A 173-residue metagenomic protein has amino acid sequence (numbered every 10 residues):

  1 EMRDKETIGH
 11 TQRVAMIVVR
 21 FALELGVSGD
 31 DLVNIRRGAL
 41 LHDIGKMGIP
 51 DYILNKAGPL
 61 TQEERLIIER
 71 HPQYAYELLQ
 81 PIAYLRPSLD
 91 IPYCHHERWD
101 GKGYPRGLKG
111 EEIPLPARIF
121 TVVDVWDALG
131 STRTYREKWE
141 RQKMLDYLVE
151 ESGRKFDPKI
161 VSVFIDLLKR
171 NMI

Functional and structural regions predicted by a protein language model:
E1-I173: Metal-dependent catalytic cores of enzymes that make or break cyclic nucleotides and related phosphoester linkages
